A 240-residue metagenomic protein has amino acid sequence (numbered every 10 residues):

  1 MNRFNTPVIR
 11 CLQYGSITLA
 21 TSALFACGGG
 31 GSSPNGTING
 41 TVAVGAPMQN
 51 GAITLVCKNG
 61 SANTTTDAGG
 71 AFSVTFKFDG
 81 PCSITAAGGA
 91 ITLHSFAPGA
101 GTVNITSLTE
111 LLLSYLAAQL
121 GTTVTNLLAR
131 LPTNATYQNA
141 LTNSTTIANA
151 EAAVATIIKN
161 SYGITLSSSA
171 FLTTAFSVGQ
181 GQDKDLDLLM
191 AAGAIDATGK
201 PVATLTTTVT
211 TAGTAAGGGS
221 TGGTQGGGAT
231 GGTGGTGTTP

Functional and structural regions predicted by a protein language model:
N2-G15: Bacterial N-terminal signal peptides that target proteins for export
G15-S16, K58: Generic detector of short alpha-helix boundary/capping microenvironments and adjacent low-complexity segments
S16-A20, G51: N-terminal export signals
S22-A26: C-terminal motif of bacterial Sec signal peptides marking the signal peptidase cleavage site
G28-P240: Feature for extracytoplasmic/surface-facing segments of secreted or surface-associated proteins, emphasizing
